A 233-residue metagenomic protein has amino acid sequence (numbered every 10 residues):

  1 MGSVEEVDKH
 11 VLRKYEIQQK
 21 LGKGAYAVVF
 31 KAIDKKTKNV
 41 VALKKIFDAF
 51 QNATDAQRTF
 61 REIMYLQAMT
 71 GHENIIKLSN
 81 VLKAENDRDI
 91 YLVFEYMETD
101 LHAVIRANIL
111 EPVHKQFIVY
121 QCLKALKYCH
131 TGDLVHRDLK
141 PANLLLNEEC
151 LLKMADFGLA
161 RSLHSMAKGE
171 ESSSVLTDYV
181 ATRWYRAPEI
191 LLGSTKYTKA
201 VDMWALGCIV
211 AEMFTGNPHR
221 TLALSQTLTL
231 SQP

Functional and structural regions predicted by a protein language model:
Q18-G24, V29: Protein kinase glycine-rich loop
V28-D48: Glycine-rich ATP phosphate-binding loop
G71-N80: Conserved HxN/HPN-centered segment at the entrance to the catalytic loop of eukaryotic protein kinase-like domains
D87-D100: Conserved short submotifs of the Hanks-type protein kinase catalytic core that shape the nucleotide-binding pocket
I118-V119: Activation segment signature within eukaryotic-like protein kinase domains
H130-N147: Catalytic-loop of the protein kinase fold
L159-R161: Activation segment
S173-I190: Conserved activation segment of eukaryotic-like protein kinases, specifically the C-terminal portion of the activation
